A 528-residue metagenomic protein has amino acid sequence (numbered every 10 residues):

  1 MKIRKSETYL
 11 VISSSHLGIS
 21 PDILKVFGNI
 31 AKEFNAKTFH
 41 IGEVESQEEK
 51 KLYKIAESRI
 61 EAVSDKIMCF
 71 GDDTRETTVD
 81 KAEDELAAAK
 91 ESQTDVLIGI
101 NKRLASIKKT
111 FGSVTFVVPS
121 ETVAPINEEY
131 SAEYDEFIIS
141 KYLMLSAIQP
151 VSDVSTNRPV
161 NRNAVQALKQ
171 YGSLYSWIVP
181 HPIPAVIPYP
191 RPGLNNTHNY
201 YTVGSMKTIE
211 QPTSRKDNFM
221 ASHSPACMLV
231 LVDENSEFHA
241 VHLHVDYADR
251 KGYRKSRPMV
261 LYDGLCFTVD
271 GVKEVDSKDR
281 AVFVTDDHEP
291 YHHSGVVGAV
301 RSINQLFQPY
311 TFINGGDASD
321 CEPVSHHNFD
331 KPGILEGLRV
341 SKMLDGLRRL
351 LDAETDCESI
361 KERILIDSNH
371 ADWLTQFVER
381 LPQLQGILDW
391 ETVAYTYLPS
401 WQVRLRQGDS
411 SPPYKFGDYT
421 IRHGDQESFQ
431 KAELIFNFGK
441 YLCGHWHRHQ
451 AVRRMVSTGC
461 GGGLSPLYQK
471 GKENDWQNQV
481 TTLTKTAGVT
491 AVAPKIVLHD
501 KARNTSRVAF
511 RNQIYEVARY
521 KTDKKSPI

Functional and structural regions predicted by a protein language model:
M1-F111, V123-A124, S131-E133, S140 (+2 more regions): N-terminal active-site segment of His-dependent metallophosphoesterases
I12-G18, G42-E49, G71-E76, P119-T122 (+9 more regions): Active-site metal-binding loops of divalent metal-dependent hydrolases
A36, S64-D65, F111-S113, H198 (+1 more regions): A short helix->loop->beta-strand "cap" motif at the edges of active sites that frequently abuts
N101, D372-D389, V517: Short, electropositive alpha-helical surface patch
F116, P125-V151: Extracellular distal adhesion/interaction modules in secreted or cell-surface proteins
Y134-M144, V165-Q166, P399-K415: Short acidic low-complexity segments
Y142-F238, N314, G417-T522, S526-I528: Conserved beta-sheet core of the metallophosphoesterase superfamily
Q383-Q407: Acidic, His- and aromatic-enriched active-site or binding-groove loops in soluble protein domains that engage sugars
